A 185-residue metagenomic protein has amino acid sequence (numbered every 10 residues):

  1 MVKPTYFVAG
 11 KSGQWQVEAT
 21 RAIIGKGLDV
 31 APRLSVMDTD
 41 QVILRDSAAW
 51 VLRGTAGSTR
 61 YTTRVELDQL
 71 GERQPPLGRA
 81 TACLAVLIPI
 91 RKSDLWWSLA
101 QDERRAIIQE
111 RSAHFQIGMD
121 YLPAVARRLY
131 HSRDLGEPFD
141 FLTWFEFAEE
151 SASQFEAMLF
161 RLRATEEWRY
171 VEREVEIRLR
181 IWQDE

Functional and structural regions predicted by a protein language model:
M1-A124, E150-S153, W182-E185: Short S/T/G/P-rich N-terminal loop/turn motif that feeds into the first structured element of a domain
V125-H131: A short linear hydrophobic-aromatic micro-motif
H131-E137: A short beta-turn/loop motif at secondary-structure boundaries
F155-R163: Short amphipathic alpha-helices in soluble, non-transmembrane regions that often serve as interface/regulatory elements
E167-L179: Conserved short beta-strand edge segments in small beta-sheet-based binding/regulatory domains
